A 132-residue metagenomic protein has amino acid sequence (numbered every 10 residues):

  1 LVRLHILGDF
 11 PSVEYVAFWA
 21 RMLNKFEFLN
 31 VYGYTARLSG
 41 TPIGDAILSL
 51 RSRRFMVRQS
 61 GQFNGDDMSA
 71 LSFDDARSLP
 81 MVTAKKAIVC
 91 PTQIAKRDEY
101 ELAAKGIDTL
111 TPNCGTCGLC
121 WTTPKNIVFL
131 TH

Functional and structural regions predicted by a protein language model:
L1-H132: Class I S-adenosyl-L-methionine
